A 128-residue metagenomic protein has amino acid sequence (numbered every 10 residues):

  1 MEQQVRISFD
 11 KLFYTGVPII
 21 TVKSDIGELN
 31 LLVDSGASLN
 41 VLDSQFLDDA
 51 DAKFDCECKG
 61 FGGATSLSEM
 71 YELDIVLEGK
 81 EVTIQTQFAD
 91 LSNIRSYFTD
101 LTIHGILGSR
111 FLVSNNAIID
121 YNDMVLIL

Functional and structural regions predicted by a protein language model:
M1-L128: Pepsin/retropepsin-fold aspartyl endopeptidases
